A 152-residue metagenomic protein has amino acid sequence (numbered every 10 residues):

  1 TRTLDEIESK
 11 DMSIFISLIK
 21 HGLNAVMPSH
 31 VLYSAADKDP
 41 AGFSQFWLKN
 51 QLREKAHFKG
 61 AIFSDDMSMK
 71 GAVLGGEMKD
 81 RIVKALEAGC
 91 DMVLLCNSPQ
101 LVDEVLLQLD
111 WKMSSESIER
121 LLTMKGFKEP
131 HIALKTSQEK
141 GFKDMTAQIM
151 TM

Functional and structural regions predicted by a protein language model:
T1-T136: Second-shell residues forming the walls of enzyme active-site clefts
K143-M152: Charge-patterned, long linear interaction tracts outside catalytic cores
